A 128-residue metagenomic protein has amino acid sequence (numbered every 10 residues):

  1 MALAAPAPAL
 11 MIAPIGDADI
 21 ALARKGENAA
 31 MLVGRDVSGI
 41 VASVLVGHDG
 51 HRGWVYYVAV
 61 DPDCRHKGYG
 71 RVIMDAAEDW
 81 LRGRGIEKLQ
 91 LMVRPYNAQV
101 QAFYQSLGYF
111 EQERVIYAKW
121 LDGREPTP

Functional and structural regions predicted by a protein language model:
M1-Y57, D61-D63, M74-A76, W80 (+3 more regions): Acetyl-CoA-dependent GNAT
A42, Q99-F103: A short, acidic/glycine-rich surface segment
P62, L91-V100, A118-D122: Conserved beta-strand-loop-alpha-helix junction that forms the acyl-donor binding cleft
G68-G70: Conserved G/P- and acidic residue-centered "switch" motifs that form tight phosphate/ATP-binding loops in soluble
V72-I73, Q99: Charged catalytic carboxylate motif
A77-L81, L89, V100: Short hydrophobic clusters on alpha-helical segments that form packing/core surfaces in small helical domains
Y104, Y109: Conserved active-site tyrosine of GNAT-family acetyltransferases
P126-P128: Short, charged, solvent-exposed linker or helix-capping segments at domain edges/interfaces that act as flexible hinges
